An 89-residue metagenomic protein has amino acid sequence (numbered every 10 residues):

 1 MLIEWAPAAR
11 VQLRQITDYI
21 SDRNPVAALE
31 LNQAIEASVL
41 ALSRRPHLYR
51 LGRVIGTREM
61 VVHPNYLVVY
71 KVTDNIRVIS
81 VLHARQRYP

Functional and structural regions predicted by a protein language model:
M1-L2, P89: Absolute protein N-terminus
L2-T57, T73: Basic, Lys/Arg-enriched alpha-helical interface segments
I3, M60, V78-V81: Generic preference for hydrophobic
T57-H63: A beta-hairpin/wing motif
Y66-L67, K71-P89: Enriched for short, Lys/Arg-rich terminal
